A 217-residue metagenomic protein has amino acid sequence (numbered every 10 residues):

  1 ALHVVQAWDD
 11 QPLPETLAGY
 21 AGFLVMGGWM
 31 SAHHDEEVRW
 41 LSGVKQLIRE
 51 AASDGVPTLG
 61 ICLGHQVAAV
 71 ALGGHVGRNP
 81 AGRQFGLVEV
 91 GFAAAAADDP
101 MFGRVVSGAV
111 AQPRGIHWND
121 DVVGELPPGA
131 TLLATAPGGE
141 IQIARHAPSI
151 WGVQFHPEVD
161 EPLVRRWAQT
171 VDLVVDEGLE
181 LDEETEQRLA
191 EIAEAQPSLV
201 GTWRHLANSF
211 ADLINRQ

Functional and structural regions predicted by a protein language model:
L2-L59: Flexible gly/pro-rich beta->alpha loop and the following alpha-helix that scaffold active-site loops
A7, L63, F155: Cofactor-binding loop segments of dinucleotide-utilizing enzymes, especially the Rossmann-like FAD- and NAD(P)+-binding
G28-W29, H65, P157: Active-site metal-binding loops of divalent metal-dependent hydrolases
H34-E37, V70, P80: Conserved catalytic-core motifs of eukaryotic protein kinase domains, centered on the activation segment
R39-G43, V76-G77, L133-A134, Q169-V171: Glycine-rich, phosphate-binding/catalytic loops in enzymes
A51-H75: Catalytic nucleophile loop
L72-P162: Pocket-forming structural segment of enzyme catalytic cores
V159-Q217: Acyltransferase
